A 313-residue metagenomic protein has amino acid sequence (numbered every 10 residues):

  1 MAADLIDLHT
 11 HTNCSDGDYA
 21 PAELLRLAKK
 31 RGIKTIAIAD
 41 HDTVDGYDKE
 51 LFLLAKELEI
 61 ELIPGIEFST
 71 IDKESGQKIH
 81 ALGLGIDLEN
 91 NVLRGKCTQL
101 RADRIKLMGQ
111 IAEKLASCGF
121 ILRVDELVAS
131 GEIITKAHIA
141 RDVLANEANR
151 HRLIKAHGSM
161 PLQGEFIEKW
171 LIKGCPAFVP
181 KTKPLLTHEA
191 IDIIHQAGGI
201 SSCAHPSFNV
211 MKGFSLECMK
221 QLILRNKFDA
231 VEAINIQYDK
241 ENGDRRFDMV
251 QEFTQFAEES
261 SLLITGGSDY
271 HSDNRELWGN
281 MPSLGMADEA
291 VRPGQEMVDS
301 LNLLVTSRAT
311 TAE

Functional and structural regions predicted by a protein language model:
M1-S15, P21-R31, Y47-P64, T70-L88 (+2 more regions): Charged catalytic cores and adjacent phosphate/nucleic-acid-binding surfaces used for phosphate/nucleic-acid chemistry
I33-I36: Short active-site oxyanion
E57-E217, T306, T310-A312: Extended substrate/RNA-proximal surfaces in nucleic-acid metabolism proteins
